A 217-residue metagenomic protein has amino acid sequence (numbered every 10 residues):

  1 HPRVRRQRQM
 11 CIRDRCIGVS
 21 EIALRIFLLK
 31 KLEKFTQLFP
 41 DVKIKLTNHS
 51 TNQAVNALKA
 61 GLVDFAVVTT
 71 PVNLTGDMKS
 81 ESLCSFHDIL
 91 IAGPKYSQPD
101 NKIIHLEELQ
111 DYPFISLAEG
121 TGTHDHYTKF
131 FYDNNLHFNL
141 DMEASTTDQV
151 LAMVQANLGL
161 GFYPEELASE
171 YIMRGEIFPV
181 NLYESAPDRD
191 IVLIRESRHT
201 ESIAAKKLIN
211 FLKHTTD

Functional and structural regions predicted by a protein language model:
H1-I12: Single conserved hydrophobic/aromatic residue that forms the stacking wall/gate of nucleotide- or nucleobase-binding
R13-L74, A144: Central regulatory/effector-binding core of bacterial HTH transcription factors
F27, F178-D217: A late-sequence structural motif
K31-F39, E107, H124-H137: Ligand-binding cleft/hinge of the Venus flytrap
K59-V67, D88, L136, V154-L160 (+1 more regions): Alpha-to-beta junction loops
T75-E81, S85-F86, D148-S197: Beta-alpha-beta core module
D77-F114: Flexible hinge/capping segments at coil-to-helix
Q98-P99, P113-N134, E201-A205, I209: Secondary-structure junction motif
